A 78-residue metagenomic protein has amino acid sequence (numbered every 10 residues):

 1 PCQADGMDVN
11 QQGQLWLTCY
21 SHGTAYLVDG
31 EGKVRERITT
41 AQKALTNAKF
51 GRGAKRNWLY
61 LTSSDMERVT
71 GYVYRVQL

Functional and structural regions predicted by a protein language model:
P1-L15, Q42-W58, S63, T70: Beta-rich, blade/repeat-based domains predominating in secreted/periplasmic proteins but also intracellular
C19-Y20, D29: Structural signature of WD-repeat beta-propellers
H22-G23, D65-V69: Short glycine/acidic-enriched loop and turn motifs that connect beta-strands
T24-Y26, Y72-Y74: A short loop-to-beta-strand structural motif that recurs across blades of beta-propeller domains
V28-K33, Q77-L78: Short loop/turn segments that connect beta-strands within beta-propeller blades
E36-T40: Beta-propeller fold detector
L59, R75-V76: Long, positively charged, glycine-interspersed low-complexity recognition regions
